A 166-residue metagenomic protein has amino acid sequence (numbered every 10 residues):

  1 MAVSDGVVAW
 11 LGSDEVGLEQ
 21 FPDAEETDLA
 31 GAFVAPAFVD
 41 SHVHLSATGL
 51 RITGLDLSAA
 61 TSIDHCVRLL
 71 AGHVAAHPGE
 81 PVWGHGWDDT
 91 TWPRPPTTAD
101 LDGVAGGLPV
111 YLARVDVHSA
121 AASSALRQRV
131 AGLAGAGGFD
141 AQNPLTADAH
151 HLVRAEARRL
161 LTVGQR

Functional and structural regions predicted by a protein language model:
A2-R166: Divalent metal-binding segments
